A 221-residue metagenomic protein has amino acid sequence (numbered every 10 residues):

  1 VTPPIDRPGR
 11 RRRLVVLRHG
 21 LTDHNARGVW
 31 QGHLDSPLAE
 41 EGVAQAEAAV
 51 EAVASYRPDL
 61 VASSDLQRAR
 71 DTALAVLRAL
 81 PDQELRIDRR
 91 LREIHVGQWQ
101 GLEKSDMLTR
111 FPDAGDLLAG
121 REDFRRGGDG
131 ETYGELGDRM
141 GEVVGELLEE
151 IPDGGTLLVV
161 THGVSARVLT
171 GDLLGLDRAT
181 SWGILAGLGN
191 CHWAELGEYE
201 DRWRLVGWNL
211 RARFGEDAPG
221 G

Functional and structural regions predicted by a protein language model:
V1-R12, D82, V96-D106, E149 (+2 more regions): Acidic, low-complexity terminal tails and accessory targeting/binding regions of phosphate-metabolizing enzymes
T2-G9, A48-D116: Phosphate-coordination/substrate-recognition cap region in phosphate-metabolizing enzymes
L14, G155-G163: Generic beta-sheet signal
V15, L21-V76, R126-G141: Loop-to-helix element that buttresses phosphate recognition and phosphoryl-transfer chemistry
V15, R86-D88, V206: General small-molecule cofactor/ligand-binding pocket signal
G20, G163, N209: Active-site metal-binding loops of divalent metal-dependent hydrolases
D23, R68-R70, E93-I94, L157 (+1 more regions): Short, active-site-adjacent cap segments at secondary-structure transitions
D116-D129, A212-G221: Extended, charge-rich low-complexity interaction segments
